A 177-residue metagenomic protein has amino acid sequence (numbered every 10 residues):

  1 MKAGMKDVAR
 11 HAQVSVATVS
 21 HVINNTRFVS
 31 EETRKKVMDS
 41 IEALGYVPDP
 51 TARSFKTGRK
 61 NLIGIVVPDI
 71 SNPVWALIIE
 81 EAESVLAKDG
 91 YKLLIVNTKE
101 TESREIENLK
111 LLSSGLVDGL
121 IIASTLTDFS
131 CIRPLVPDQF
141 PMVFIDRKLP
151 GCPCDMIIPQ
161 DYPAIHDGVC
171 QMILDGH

Functional and structural regions predicted by a protein language model:
M1, A43, E81-K92, E107-S113 (+2 more regions): Bacterial carbohydrate/catabolite-sensing allosteric modules
M1-N61: N-terminal helix-turn-helix DNA-binding module of bacterial transcription factors
S15, D118, H177: Short acidic/polar active-site loop segments enriched in Thr and Asp
Y46-L111, G115-G119: Amphipathic helical "hinge" segments at domain boundaries
V66, A123, I145-D146: Conserved residues at the C-terminal ends of beta-strands
T127-P137: Active-site-adjacent beta->alpha loops and helix N-cap segments on the catalytic face of soluble alpha/beta enzymes
